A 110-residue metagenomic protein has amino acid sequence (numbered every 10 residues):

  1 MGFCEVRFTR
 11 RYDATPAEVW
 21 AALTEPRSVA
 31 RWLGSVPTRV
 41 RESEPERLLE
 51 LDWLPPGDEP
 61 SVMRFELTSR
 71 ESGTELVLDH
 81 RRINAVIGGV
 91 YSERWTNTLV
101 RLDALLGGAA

Functional and structural regions predicted by a protein language model:
M1-S35: Hydrophobic ligand-binding cavity/cleft-lining segments
W20-L23, W53, R94-W95: Tryptophan-centric aromatic hotspots in well-structured domains and transmembrane helices
S28, L48, A104-G107: Generic structural signal for secondary-structure transition and capping sites
V29, E59, T98-L102: Terminal low-complexity, poorly structured segments
A30-E93: Hydrophobic-ligand binding "helix-grip"
R82-A110: A conserved amphipathic terminal alpha-helix motif
